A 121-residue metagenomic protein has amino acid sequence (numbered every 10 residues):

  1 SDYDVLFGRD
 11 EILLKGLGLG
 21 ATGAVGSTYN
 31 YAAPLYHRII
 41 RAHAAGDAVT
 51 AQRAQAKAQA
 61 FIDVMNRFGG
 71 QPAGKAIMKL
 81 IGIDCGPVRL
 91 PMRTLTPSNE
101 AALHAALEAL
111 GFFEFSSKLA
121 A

Functional and structural regions predicted by a protein language model:
D2-L6, T22-G23: Structural preference for beta-strand elements that scaffold enzyme active sites
E11-A121: Structured C-terminal cap/extension of enzyme domains
